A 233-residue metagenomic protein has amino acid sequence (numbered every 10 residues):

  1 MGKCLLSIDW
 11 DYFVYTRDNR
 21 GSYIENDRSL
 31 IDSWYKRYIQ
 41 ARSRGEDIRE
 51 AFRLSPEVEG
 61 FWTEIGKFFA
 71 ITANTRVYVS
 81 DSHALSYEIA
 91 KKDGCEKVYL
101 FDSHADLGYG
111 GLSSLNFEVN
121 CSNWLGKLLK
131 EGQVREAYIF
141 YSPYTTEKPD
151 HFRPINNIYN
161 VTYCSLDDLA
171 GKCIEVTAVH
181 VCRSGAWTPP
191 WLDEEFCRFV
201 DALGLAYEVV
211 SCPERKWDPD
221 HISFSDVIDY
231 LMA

Functional and structural regions predicted by a protein language model:
G2-A233: Conserved alpha-helical scaffold segments that buttress catalytic/binding sites
